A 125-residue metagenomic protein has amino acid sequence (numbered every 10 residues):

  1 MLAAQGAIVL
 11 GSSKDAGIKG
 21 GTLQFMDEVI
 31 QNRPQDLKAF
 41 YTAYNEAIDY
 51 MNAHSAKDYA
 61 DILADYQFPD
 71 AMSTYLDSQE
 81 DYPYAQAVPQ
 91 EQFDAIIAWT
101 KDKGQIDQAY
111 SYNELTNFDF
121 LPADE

Functional and structural regions predicted by a protein language model:
M1-S13: Ligand-binding "clamshell"
A4, G17-G20: Short gly/pro-enriched beta-turn/loop segments at secondary-structure junctions
A7-I8, M26, A123-E125: Short low-complexity, flexible loop/linker segments enriched in glycine and/or proline with clustered acidic
D15, L76, N113-E114: Residue-level "edge-of-site" marker
I18-K19, F68, Q79, T116-N117: Short secondary-structure capping/turn micro-motifs that flank functional sites
G20-Q35: A bilobed periplasmic-binding-protein/Venus flytrap-type ligand-binding module shared by bacterial periplasmic
Q31-D107: Secondary-structure end/capping motifs
K101-E125: Conserved C-terminal helix/tail region of periplasmic/extracytoplasmic solute-binding proteins
